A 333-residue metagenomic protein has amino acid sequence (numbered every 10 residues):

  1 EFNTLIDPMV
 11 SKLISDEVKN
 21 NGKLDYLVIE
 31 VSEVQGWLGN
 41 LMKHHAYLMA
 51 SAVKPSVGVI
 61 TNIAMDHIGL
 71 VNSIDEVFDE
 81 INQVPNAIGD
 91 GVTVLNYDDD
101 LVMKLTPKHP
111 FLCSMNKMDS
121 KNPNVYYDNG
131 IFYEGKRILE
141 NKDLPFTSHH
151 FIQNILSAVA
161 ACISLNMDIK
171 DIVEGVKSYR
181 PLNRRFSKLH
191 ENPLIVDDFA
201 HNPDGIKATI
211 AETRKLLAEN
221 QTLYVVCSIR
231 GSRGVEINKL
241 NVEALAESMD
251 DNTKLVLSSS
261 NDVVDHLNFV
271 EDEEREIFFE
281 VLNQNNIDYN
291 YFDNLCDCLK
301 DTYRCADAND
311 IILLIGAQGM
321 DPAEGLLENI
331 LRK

Functional and structural regions predicted by a protein language model:
E1-Y26, Q35-G36, M42-H44, L48-K54 (+2 more regions): Active-site phosphate/ATP/adenylate-binding loop shared across adenylate-forming ligases
L5, M9-L13, Q153-A160, A208: Short amphipathic alpha-helical face segments that pack within enzyme cores and frequently flank/anchor catalytic
G22-L24, V28, S51-I195, N220 (+2 more regions): Acidic, Mg2+-coordinating active-site environments of NTP-dependent enzymes
D25-G39, I195-H201: Switch II (G3) loop of P-loop NTPases
S32-E33, I63-A64, D98, A200 (+1 more regions): Short glycine-/small-residue-rich Rossmann-like dinucleotide-binding loops
Q35-G36, H67, V102, V264-D265 (+1 more regions): Short glycine-rich, flexible loops that bind phosphorylated cofactors or substrates
L41-H45, E76-V77, K239: Substrate-gripping "pore-loop 1 plus following alpha2 helix"
K54-V57, A160-R184, K188-K333: ATP-dependent carboxylate-amine ligase
